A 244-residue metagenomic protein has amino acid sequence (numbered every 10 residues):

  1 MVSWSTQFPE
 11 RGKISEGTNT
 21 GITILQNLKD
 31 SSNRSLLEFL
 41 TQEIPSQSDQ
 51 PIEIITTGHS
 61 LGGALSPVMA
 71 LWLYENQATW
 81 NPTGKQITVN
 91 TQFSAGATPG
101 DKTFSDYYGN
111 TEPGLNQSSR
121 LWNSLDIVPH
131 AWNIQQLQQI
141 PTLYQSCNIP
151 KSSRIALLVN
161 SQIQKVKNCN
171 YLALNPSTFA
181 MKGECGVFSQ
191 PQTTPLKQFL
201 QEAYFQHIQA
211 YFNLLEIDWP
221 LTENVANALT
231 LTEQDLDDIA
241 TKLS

Functional and structural regions predicted by a protein language model:
M1-I54, W80-T83, T88: A conserved cap/lid and substrate-binding interface adjacent to the catalytic center of lipid-processing enzymes
L37-P45, L73-T79, W132-L143: Short regulatory "switch" loops immediately downstream of catalytic or recognition motifs within protein catalytic
T57-G58, N76: Extended, low-charge, aliphatic-rich alpha-helical segments
G58-G62, S66: Gly/Ala-rich beta-loop-alpha elbow adjacent to hydrolase catalytic centers
V68-W72: Active-site signature of alpha/beta-hydrolase-fold catalytic machinery across serine- and Asp/Cys-nucleophile hydrolases
Q77-A95, N116-Q117: A conserved short beta-strand
V89-P99, N123-I127: Active-site nucleophile loop of the alpha/beta-hydrolase fold
T103-S244: Lipolytic serine-hydrolase domain surface
